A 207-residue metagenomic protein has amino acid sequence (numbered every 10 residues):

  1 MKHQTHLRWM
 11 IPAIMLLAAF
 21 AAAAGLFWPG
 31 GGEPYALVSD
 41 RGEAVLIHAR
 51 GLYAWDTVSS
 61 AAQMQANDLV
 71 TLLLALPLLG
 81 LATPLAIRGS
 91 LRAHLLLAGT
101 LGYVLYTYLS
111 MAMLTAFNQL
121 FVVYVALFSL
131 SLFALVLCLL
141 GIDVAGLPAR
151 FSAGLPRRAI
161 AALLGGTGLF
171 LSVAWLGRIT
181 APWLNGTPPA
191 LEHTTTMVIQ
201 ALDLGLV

Functional and structural regions predicted by a protein language model:
M1-I11: N-terminal membrane topogenic signal
M10-A21, G102-Y106, A126-D143, G154-A181 (+1 more regions): Alpha-helical transmembrane segments of multi-pass integral membrane proteins
L16-E33: Alpha-helical transmembrane segments of multi-pass membrane proteins
Y35, S60-D68, P188-V207: A loop-to-helix transmembrane entry motif
R41-V58, F170-Q200: Membrane-helix boundary elements
A49-L74: Interfacial helix-start motif at the membrane-water boundary
T83-L137: Membrane-interface helix-loop-helix junctions at boundaries between adjacent transmembrane segments
L85-L91, G146-R157: Membrane-interface helix-boundary motifs at transmembrane edges
